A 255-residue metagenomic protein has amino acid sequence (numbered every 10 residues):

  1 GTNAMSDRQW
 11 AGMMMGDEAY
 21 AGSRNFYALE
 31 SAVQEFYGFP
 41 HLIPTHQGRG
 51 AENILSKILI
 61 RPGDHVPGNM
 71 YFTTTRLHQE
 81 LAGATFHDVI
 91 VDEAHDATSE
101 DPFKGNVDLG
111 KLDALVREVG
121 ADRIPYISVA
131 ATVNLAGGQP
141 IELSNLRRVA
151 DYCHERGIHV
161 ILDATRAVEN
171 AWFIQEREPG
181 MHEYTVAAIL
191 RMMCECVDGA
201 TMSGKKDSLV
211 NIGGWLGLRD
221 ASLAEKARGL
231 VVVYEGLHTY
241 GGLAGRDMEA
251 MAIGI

Functional and structural regions predicted by a protein language model:
G1-M5, Q9, E18-L42, H46-I255: Conserved PLP-enzyme active-site core in the AAT-like
M15: Short glycine/proline- and acidic residue-enriched helix-loop micro-motifs that form flexible lids or anion-recognition
